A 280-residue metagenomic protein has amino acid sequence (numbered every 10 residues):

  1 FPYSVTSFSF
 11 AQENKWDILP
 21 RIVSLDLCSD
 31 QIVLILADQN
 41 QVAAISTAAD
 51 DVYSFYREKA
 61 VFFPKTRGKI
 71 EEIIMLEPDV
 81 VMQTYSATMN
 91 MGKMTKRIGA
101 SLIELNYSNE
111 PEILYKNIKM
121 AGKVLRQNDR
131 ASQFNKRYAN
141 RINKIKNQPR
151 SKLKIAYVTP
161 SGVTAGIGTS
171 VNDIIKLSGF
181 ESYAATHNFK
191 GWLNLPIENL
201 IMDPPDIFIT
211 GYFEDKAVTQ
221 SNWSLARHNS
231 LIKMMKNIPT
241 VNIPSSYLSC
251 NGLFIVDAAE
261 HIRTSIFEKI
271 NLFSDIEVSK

Functional and structural regions predicted by a protein language model:
F1-T6: Bacterial N-terminal signal peptides
S7-A11: Boundary at the C-terminal end of the N-terminal hydrophobic targeting segment
I18-I35, R130-F180, E277-K280: Basic- and aromatic-lined ligand-binding clefts that recognize polyanionic substrates
P20-R21, E112-K123, S132, N143 (+1 more regions): Structured C-terminal subdomain patch of bacterial secreted/periplasmic proteins
R21-S86, N90, Y183, D203: A short, structured surface patch at a secondary-structure boundary
D26, Y85, I207, G211-D215 (+1 more regions): Short secondary-structure boundary segments
S46, S170-W192, Y212, V241-N242: His/Asp/Glu-enriched short active-site or ligand-binding loop at hydrolase and phosphoryl-transfer sites
M91-M120: Flexible loop/hinge segments that line or gate small-molecule binding clefts
